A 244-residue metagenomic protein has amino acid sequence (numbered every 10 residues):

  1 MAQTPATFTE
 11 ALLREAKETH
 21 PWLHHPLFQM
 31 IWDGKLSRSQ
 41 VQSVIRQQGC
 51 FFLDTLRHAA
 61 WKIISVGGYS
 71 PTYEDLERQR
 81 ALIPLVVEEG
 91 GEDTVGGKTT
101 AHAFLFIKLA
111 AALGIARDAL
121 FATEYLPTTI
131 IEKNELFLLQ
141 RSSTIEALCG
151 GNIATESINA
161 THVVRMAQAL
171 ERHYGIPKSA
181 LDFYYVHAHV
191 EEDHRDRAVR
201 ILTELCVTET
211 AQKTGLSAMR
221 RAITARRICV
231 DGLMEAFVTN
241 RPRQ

Functional and structural regions predicted by a protein language model:
M1-Q244: Non-heme di-metal
